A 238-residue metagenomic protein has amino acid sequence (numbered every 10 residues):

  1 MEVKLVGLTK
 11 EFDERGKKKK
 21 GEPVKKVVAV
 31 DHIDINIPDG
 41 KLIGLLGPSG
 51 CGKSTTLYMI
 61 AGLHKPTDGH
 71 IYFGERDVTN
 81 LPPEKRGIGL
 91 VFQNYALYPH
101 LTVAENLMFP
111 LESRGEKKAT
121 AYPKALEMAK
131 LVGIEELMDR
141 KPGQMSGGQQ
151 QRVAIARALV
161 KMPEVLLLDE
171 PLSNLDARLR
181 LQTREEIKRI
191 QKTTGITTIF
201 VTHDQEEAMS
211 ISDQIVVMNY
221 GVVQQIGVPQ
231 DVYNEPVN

Functional and structural regions predicted by a protein language model:
P23-V24, K65, D77-F92, S113 (+3 more regions): ABC ATPase NBD coupling module
L46-P48: The feature captures the beta-strand-to-loop junction immediately N-terminal to the Walker
S54-L57, V153: ABC ATPase nucleotide-binding domain helices that frame the ATP-binding cleft
A61: Helix-to-loop junction immediately C-terminal to a conserved catalytic motif
G69-D77: Conserved ABC transporter NBD signature motif
G87, L97-N238: ABC ATPase nucleotide-binding domains
